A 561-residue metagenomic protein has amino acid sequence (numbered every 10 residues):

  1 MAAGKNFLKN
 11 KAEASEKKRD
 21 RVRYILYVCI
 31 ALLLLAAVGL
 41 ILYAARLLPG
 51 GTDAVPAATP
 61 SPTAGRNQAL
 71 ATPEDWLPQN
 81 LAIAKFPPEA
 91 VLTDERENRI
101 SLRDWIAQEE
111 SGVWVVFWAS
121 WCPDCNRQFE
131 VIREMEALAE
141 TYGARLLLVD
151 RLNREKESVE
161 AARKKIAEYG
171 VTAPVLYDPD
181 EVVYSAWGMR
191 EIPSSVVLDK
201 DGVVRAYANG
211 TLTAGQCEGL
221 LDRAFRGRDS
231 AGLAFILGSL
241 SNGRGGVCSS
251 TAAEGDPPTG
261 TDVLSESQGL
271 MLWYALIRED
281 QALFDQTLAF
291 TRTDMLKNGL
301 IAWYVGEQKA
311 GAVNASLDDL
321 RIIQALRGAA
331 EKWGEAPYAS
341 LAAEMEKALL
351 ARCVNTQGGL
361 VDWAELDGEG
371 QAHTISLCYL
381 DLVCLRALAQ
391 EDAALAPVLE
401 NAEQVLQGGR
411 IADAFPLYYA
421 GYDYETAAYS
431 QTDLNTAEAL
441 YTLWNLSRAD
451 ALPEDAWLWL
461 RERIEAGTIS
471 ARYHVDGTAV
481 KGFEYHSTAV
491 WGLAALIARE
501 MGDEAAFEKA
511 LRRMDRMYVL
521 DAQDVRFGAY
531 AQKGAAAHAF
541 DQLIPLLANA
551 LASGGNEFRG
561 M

Functional and structural regions predicted by a protein language model:
M1-Y24: N-terminal Lys/Arg-rich, disordered targeting/topogenic segments
L26-Y27, P60-D104: N-terminal "domain-start" segment that seeds a small globular fold
L102-N126: Short active-site neighborhood of thiol/selenol oxidoreductases, capturing the structured segment around
N126-E168, P179-S185: Structural microenvironment flanking redox-active thiols in thiol-disulfide oxidoreductases
E168-V171, P179-L221: Thiol/disulfide oxidoreductase modules built on the thioredoxin-like
D229-G238, P258-E266, A312-L317, E335-W491 (+2 more regions): Extended ligand-binding clefts on enzyme/binding-domain cores
G232-D319, L460, V490, I497-E500 (+1 more regions): N-terminal carbohydrate-binding/catalytic regions of secreted carbohydrate-active enzymes
A439, N445-L452, E500, R513 (+1 more regions): Terminal, non-catalytic domain-edge segments
